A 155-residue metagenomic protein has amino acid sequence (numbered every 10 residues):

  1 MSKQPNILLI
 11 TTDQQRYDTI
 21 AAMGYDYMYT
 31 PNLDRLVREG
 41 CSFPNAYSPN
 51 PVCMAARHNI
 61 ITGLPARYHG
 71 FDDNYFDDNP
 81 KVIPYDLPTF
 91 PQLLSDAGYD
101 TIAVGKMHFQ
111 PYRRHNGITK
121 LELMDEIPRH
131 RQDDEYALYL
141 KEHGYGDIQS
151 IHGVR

Functional and structural regions predicted by a protein language model:
M1-R155: Formylglycine-dependent sulfatase
